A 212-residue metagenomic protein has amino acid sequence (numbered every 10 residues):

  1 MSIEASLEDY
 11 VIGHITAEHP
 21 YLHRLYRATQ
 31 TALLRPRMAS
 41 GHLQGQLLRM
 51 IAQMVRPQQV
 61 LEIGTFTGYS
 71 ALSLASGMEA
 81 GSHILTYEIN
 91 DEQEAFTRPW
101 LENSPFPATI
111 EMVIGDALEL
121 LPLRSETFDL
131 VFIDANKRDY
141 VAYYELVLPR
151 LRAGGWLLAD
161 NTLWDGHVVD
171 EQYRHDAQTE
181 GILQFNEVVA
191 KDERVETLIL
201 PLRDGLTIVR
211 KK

Functional and structural regions predicted by a protein language model:
M1-L130, K137-L158, T162-K212: A short alpha-helical cap/connector motif
